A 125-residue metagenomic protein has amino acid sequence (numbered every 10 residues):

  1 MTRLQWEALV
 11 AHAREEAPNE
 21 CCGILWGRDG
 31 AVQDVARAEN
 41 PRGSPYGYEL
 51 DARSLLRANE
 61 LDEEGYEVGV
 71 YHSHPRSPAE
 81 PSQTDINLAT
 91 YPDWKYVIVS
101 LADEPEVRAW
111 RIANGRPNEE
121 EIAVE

Functional and structural regions predicted by a protein language model:
M1-E67, R76-E125: Conserved beta-strand-loop surface patch within small alpha/beta domains used for substrate/adaptor or ligand engagement
V70: Conserved, mostly hydrophobic/aromatic
